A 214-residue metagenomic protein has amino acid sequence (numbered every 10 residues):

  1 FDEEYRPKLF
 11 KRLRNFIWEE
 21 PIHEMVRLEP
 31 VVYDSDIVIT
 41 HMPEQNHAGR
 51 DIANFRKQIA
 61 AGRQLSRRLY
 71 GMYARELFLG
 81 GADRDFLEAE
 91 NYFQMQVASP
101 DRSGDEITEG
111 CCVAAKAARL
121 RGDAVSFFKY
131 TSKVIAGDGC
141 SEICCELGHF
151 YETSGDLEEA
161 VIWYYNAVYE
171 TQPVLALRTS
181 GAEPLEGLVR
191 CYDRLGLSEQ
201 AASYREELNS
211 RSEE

Functional and structural regions predicted by a protein language model:
F1-E88: Catalytic-site signature of metal-activated, phosphate-bearing donor transferases, centered on the GT-A/GT-A-like
A48, D83-F86, A124, L157-E158 (+1 more regions): TPR-repeat structural position
R56, A60, L87, N91-Q94 (+4 more regions): Alpha-solenoid helical repeat scaffolds
I59-S66, M95-T108, T171-R178: Flexible helix-coil transition and linker loops at the boundaries of alpha-helical arrays
G80-D83, R121, S154, R194-L195: Structural motif corresponding to the intra-repeat A-B loop/turn of tetratricopeptide repeats
